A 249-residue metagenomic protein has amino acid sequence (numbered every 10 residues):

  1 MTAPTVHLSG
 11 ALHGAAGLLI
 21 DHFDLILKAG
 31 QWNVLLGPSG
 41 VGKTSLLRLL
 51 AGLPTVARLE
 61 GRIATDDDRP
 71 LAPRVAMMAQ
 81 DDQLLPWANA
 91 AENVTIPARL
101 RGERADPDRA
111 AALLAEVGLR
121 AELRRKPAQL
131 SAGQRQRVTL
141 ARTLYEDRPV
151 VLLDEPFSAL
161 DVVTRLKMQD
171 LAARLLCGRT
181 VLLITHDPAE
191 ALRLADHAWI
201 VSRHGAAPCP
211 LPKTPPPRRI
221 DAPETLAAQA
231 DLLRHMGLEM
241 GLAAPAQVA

Functional and structural regions predicted by a protein language model:
A88-L100: Q-loop/switch helix immediately C-terminal to the Walker
D106-E122: Conserved ABC ATPase "signature" region
K126-L130, Q134: Conserved ABC ATPase signature
L140-A141: Hydrophobic anchor residue at the start of the ABC signature
Y145-P149: A short, proline-enriched helix->beta-strand linker immediately N-terminal to the Walker B motif in ABC-type P-loop
R165-C177: Helical segment within the ABC ATPase nucleotide-binding domain
R203-L233: Conserved beta-strand-loop-alpha-helix hinge in the C-terminal portion of ABC ATPase nucleotide-binding domains
